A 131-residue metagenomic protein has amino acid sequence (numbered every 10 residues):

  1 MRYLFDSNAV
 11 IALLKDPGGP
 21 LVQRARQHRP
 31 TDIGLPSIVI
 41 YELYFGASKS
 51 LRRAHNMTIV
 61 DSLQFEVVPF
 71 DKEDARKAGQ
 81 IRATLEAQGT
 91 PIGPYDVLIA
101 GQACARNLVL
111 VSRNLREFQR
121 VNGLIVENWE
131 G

Functional and structural regions predicted by a protein language model:
R2-Y3, P20-V109, Q119-V121, I125-G131: PIN-domain endoribonuclease scaffold, especially VapC-family toxins
Y3-A9: Asp-based phosphoryl-transfer active-site loop
K15-G19: Short gly/ser/thr-rich secondary-structure transition/capping motifs
R113: Conserved acidic donor-binding loop of glycosyltransferase catalytic domains
R116: Conserved Rossmann-like nucleotide-cofactor binding loop
